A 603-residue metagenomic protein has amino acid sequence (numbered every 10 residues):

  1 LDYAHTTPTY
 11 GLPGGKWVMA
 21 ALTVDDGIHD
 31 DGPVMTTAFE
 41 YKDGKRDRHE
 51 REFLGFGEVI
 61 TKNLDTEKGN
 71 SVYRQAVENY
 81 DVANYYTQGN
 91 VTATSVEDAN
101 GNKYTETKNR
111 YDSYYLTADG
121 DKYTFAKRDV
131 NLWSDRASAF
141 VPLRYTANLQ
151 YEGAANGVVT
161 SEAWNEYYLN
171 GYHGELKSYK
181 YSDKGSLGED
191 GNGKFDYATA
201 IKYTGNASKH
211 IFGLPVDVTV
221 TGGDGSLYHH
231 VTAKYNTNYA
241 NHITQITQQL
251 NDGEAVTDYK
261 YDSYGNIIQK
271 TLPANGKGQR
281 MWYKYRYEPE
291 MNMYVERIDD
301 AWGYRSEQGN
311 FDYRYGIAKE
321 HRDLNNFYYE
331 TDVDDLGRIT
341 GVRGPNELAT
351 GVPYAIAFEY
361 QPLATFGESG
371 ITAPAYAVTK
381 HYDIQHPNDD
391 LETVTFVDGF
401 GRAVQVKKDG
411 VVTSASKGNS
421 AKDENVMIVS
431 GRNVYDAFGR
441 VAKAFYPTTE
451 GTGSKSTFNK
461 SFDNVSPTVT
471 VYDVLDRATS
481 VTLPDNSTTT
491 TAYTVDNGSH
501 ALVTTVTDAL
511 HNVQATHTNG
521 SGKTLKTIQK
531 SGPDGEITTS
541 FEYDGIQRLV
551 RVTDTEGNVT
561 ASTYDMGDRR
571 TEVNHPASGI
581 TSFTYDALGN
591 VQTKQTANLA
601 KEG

Functional and structural regions predicted by a protein language model:
L1-Y3, V18-G27, T36-Y41, D47-G603: Beta-strand elements of repeat-based all-beta scaffolds
H5-L12, G316: Extracellular hydrolytic enzyme modules, especially secreted metalloproteases of the metzincin/thermolysin-like class
